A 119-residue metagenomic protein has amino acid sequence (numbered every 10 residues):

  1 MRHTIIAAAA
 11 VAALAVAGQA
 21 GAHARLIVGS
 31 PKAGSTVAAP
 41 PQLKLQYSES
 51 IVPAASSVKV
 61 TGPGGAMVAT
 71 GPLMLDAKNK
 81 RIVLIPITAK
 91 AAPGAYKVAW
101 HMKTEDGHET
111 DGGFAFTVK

Functional and structural regions predicted by a protein language model:
M1-A7: Bacterial N-terminal signal peptides that target proteins for export
A8-A15: Bacterial N-terminal signal peptides
A17-Q19: N-terminal signal peptide c-region/cleavage motif recognized by signal peptidases
G21-A39: N-terminal edge beta-strand
L43-L45, H108-K119: Extended, polar beta-sheet/loop recognition surfaces of beta-rich domains that mediate binding to diverse ligands
K44-L45, E49-G71: Short, surface-exposed alpha-helix to beta-strand junction/turn motifs within ectodomains of secreted and cell-envelope
K78-L84: Aromatic sugar-binding surface patches on proteins that engage polysaccharides or sugar-phosphate polymers
T88, A92, A99-G113: Short, exposed beta-strand-loop hairpins at the edges of beta-sheets in extracellular/periplasmic proteins
